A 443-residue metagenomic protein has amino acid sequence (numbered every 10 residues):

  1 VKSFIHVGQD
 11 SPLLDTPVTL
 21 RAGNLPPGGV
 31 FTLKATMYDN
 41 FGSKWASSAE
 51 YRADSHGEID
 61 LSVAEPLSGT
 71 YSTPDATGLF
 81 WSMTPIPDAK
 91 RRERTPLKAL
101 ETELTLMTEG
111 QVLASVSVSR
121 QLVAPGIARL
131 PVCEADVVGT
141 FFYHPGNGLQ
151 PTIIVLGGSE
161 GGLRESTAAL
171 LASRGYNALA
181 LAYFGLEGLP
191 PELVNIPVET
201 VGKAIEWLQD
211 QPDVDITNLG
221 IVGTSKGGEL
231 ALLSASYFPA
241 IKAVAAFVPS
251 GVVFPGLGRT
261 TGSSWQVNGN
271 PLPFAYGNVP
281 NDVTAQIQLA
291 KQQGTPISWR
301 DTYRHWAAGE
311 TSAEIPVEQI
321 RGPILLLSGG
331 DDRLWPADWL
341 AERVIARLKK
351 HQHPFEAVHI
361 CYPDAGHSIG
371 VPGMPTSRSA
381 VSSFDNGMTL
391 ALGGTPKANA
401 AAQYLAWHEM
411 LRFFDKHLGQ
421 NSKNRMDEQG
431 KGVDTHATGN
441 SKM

Functional and structural regions predicted by a protein language model:
F4-L13, V18-G29, K44-S47, R52-D54 (+1 more regions): N-terminal cap/lid segment of alpha/beta-hydrolase-fold proteins
D136-V138, G148-D210, L257-R259, S377-G393: Cap/lid segment of the alpha/beta-hydrolase catalytic domain
G162-S166, K203-P280, I297-G309, A313 (+2 more regions): Primarily recognizes the serine-hydrolase "nucleophile elbow" in alpha/beta-hydrolase and SGNH/GDSL folds
I320, L326-S328, D332: Short beta-strand/loop motif that positions the catalytic acidic residue of the alpha/beta-hydrolase fold
G330-R333, I345, P363-G366: Acidic beta-to-alpha connecting loop that harbors the catalytic carboxylate
R333-R343, G370-V371: Conserved alpha/beta-hydrolase "acid-adjacent" motif
K349-A391: Catalytic histidine neighborhood in serine/cysteine hydrolases with alpha/beta-hydrolase-type architecture
P375-G430, H436-M443: Catalytic active-site module of serine/aspartate enzymes centered on a nucleophile-bearing elbow/loop
